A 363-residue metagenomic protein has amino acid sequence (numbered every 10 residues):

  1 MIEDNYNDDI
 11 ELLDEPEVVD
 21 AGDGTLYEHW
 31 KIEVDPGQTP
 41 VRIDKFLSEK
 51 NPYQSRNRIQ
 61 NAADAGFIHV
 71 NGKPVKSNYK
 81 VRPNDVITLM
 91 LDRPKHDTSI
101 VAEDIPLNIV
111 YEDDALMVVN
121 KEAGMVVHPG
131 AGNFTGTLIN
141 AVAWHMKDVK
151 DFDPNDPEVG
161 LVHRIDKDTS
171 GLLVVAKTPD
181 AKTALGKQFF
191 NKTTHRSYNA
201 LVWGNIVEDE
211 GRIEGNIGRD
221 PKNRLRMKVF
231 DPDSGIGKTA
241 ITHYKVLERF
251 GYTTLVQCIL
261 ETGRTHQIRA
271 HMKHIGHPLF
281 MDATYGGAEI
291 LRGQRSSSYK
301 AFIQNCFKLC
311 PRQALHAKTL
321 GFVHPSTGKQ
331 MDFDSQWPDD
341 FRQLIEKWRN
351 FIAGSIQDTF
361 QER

Functional and structural regions predicted by a protein language model:
M1-R363: RNA pseudouridine synthases
